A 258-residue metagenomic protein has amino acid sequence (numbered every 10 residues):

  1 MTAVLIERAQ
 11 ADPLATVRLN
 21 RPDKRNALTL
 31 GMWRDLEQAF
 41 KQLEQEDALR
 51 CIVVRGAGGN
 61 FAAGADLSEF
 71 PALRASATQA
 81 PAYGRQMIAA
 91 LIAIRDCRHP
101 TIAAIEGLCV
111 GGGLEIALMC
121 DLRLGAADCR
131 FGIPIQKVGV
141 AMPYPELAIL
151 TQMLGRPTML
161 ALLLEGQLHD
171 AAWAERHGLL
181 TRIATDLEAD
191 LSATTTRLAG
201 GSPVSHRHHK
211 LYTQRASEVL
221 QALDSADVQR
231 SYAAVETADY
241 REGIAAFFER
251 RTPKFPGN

Functional and structural regions predicted by a protein language model:
M1-A3, A245-N258: Terminal low-complexity tails and localization/encapsulation signals of metabolic enzymes
M1-A57, I92: Conserved CoA-thioester-binding segment of acyl-CoA-metabolizing enzymes
A48, G56-A93: Glycine- (often His-adjacent) and acidic-residue-rich active-site loop that binds/positions the CoA thioester
G64, G84, I88, G111 (+2 more regions): Glycine-rich phosphate-binding loop at the start of an alpha helix
A90-D96, A104, V110-L163, H177 (+2 more regions): CoA-thioester-processing core
L124-C129, L180-S225, Y232-E236, F255-N258: C-terminal long alpha-helix characteristic of the crotonase
G166-W173: Acidic, divalent-metal-coordinating active-site segment for phosphoryl/phosphodiester hydrolysis, typified by short
